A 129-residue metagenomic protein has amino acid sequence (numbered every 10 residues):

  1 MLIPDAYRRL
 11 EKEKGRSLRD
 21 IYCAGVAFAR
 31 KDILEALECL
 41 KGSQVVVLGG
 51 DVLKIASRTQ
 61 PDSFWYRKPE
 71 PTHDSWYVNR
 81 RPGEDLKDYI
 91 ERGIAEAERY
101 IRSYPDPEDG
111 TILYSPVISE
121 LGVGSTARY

Functional and structural regions predicted by a protein language model:
M1, I21, S63-W65, P69 (+1 more regions): Charge-rich alpha-helical segments
M1-C39: Long, contiguous N-terminal structural blocks used for assembly/anchoring
Y7, K41, V46, T59 (+3 more regions): Contiguous, function-dense segments enriched for cysteine-driven chemistry and partner/ligand-binding capacity
R19, A29, L53-K54, Y114 (+1 more regions): Intrinsically disordered, low-complexity, compositionally biased regions/tails
D20, Q44-V46, V117, G122-V123: Detector for intrinsically disordered, low-structure N-terminal pre-sequences
E35, L40-V46, L53-K54: N-terminal leader/presequence-like segments
V47-A95: Acidic, low-complexity, intrinsically disordered interaction modules
K87-Y129: Amphipathic alpha-helical binding modules
